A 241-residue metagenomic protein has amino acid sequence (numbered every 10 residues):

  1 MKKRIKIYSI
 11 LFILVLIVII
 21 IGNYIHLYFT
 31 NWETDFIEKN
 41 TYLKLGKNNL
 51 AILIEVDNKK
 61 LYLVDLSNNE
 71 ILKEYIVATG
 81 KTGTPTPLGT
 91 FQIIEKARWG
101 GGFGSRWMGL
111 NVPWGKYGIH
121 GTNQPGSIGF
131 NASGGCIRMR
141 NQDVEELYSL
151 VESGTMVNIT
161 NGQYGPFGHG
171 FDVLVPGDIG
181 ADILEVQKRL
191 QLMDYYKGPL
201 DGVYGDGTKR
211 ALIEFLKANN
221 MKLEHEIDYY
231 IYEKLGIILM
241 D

Functional and structural regions predicted by a protein language model:
M1-I21: N-terminal Sec-pathway targeting helices
V18-T34: Membrane-interface motif at the C-terminal end of an N-terminal transmembrane signal
F29-S127, E146-S153: Gly/Pro-biased beta-strand-loop elements
D65-S67, F171, K217: Secondary-structure transition/turn motif
T84-T86, N220-E224, D241: Secretory-pathway/luminal and periplasmic proteins that interact with or process carbohydrate-rich
P85-L88, A97-Y195, E233: Exported/periplasmic cell-wall-interacting domains
P176-I237: Short acidic, glycine/serine/threonine-rich helix-capping segments at coil-helix boundaries
